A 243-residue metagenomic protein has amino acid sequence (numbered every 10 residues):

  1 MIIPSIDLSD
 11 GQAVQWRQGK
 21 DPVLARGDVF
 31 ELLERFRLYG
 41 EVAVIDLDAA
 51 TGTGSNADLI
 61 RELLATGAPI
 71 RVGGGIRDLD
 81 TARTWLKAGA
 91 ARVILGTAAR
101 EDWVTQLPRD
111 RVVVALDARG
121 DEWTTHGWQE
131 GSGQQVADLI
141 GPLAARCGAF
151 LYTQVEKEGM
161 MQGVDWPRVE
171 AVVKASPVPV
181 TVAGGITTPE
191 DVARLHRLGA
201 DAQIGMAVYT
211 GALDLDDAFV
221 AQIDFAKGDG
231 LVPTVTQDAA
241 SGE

Functional and structural regions predicted by a protein language model:
I2-L8, V42-V44, I70-G74, V93-L95 (+4 more regions): Hydrophobic faces of well-ordered beta-strands that scaffold small-molecule active sites in alpha/beta enzyme cores
I6-P22, R83, A90-E158: Conserved anion-binding
Q18-F36: Short catalytic helix/loop segments, enriched in acidic residues and glycine and frequently bearing histidine
A25, G54-R61, Q129-D138, Q162-A171: Charged helix-capping and loop-helix junction motifs
E41-S55, L59, Y152-M161: Glycine-rich, proline-tolerant flexible connector loops at the mouths of alpha/beta enzymes
D58-I60, A65-L95, D102-V104, P167-A202: Catalytic cores of alpha/beta
D102-V114, V192-A221: C-terminal helical cap(s) of enzyme catalytic domains, especially alpha/beta-barrels
Q129, V136-A137, A207, A212-E243: Flexible "arm" and connector segments at domain edges
